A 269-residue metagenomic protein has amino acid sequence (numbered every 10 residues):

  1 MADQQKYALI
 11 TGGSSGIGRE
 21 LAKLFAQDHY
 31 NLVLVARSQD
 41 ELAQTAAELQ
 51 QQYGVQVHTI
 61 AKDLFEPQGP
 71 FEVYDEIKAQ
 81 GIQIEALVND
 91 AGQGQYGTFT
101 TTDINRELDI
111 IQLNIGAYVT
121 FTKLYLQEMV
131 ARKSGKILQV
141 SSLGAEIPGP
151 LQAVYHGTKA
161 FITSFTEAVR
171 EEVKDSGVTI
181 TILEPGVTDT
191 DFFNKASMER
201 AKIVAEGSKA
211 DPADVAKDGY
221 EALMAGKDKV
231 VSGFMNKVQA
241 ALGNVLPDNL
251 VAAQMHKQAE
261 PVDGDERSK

Functional and structural regions predicted by a protein language model:
G12-G16: Conserved glycine-rich cofactor-binding loop
D28-Q44: Conserved glycine-rich Rossmann-like NAD(P)H-binding loop of the short-chain dehydrogenase/reductase
D90-Q95: Conserved NAD(P)H cofactor-binding loop of Rossmann-fold oxidoreductase domains
T98-T100, R106-I111: Substrate-binding pocket helix/loop in short-chain dehydrogenase/reductase
T122, T158: Active-site helix of classical SDR
S142: Residue(s) in the substrate-gating loop at a strand-loop-helix junction that position the organic substrate next
E172-M235, V245, N249, A253: SDR active-site lid
